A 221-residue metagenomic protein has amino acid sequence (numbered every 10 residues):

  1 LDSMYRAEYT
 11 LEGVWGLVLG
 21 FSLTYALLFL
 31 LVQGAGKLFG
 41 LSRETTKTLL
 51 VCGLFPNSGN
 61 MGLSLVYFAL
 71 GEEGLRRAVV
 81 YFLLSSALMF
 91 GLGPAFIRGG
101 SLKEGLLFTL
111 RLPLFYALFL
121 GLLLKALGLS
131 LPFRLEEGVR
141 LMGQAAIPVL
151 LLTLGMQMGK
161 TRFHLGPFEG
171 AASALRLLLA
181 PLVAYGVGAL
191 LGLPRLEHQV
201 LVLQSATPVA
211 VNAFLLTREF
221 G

Functional and structural regions predicted by a protein language model:
L1-G221: Alpha-helical transmembrane segments of multi-pass small-molecule/ion transporters
